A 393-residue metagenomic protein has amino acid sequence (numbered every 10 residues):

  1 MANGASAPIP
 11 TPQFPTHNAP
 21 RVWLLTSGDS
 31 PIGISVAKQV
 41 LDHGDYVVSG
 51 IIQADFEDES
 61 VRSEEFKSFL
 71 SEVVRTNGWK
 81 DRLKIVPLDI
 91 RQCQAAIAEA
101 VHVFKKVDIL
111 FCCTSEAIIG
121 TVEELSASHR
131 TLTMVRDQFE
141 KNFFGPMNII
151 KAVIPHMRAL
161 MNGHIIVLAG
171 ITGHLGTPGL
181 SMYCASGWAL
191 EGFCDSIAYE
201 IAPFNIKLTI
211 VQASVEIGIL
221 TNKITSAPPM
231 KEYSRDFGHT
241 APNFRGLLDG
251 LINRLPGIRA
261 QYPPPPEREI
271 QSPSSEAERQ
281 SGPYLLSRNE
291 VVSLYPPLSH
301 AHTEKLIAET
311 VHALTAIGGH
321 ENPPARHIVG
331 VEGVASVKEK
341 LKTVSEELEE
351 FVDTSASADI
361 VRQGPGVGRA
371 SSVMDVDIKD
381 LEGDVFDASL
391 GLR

Functional and structural regions predicted by a protein language model:
G4-A54: Canonical Rossmann dinucleotide-binding motif of NAD(H)/NADP(H)-dependent dehydrogenases/reductases, specifically
V73-C93: Rossmann-fold cofactor-recognition segment
D89-F104: Conserved Rossmann-fold cofactor-binding substructure of NAD(P)-dependent oxidoreductases
A117-R136, G179-M182: Conserved mid-core segment of classical short-chain dehydrogenase/reductases
I150, S186: Active-site helix of classical SDR
G170: Residue(s) in the substrate-gating loop at a strand-loop-helix junction that position the organic substrate next
P203-P323: SDR active-site lid
